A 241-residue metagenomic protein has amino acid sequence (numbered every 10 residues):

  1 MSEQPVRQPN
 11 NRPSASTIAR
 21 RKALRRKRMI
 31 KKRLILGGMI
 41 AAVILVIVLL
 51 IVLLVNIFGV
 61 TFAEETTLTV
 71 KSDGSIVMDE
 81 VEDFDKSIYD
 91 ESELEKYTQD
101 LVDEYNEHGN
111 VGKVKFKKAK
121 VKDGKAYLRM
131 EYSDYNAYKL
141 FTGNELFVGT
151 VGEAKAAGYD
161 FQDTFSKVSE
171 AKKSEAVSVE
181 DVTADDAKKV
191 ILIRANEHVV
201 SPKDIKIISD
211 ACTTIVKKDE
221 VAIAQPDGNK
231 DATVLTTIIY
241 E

Functional and structural regions predicted by a protein language model:
M1-V70: Gram-positive cell-envelope targeting signals
I57-G59, D85-D90, Y135-L140: Short, cysteine-centered beta-strand-loop-beta hairpins and adjacent loop/turn segments enriched in charged/polar
T67, K115-V121: Short amphipathic beta-strand and strand-loop transition segments with alternating hydrophobic
T67-T69, V77-D79, Y127-R129: Soluble periplasmic/extracytoplasmic beta-strand elements of cell-envelope proteins
K71-E95: Short extracytoplasmic
E93-G112: Glycine/small-residue-rich interface belts in oligomeric ring/scaffold proteins and their assembly partners
V111-F116, Y138: Short, solvent-exposed, charged loop/turn and helix-capping segments that join or cap alpha-helices on peripheral
K120-E241: Mature, soluble, non-transmembrane domains
